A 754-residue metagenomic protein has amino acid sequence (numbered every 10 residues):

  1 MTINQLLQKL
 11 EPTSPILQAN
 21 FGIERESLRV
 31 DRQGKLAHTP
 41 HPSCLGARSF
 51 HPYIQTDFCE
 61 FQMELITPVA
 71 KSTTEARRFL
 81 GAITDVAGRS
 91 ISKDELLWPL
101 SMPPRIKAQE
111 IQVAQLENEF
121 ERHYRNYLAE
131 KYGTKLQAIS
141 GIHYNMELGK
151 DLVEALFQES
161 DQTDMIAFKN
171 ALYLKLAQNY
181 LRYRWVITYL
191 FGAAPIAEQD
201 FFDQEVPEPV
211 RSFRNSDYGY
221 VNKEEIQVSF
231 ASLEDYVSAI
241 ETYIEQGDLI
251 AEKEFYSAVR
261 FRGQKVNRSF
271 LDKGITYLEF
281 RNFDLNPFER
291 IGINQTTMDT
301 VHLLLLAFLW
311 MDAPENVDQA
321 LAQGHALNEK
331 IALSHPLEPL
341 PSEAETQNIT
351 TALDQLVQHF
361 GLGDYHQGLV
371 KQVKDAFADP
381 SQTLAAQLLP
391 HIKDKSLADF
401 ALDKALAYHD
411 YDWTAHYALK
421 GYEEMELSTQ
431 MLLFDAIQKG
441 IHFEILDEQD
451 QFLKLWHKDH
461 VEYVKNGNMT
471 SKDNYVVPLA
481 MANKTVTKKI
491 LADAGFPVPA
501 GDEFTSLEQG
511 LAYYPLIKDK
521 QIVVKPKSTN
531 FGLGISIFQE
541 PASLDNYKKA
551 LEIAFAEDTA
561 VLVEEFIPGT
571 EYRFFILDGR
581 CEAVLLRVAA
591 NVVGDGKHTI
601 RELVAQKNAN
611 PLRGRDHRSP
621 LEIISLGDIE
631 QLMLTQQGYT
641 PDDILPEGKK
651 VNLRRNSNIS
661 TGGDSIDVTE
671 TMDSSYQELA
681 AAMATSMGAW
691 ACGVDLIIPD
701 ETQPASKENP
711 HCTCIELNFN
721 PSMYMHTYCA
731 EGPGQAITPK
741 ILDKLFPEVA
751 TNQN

Functional and structural regions predicted by a protein language model:
M1-A129, L136-A138, K175: Terminal catalytic/cofactor-binding subdomain
M1-A37, H41-I54, Q323, L327-Q438 (+1 more regions): Sequence termini and other peripheral, non-core segments
Q8-L10, R105-I106, L116-E130, T134 (+5 more regions): Loop-rich catalytic cores of soluble enzymes, especially ATP-dependent carboxylate-amine ligases and other
L96-M102, V317-Q323, V561-E565, Y572 (+1 more regions): A short glycine-rich, hydrophobically flanked beta-strand micro-motif that places a catalytic Asp/Glu for divalent metal
G247-V259, V301-L304, F308, I553 (+2 more regions): A long amphipathic alpha-helix within ATP-dependent nucleotide-binding catalytic cores
T414-A480, V486-K489, E508: ATP-binding N-terminal substructure of ATP-dependent carboxylate-amine bond-forming enzymes
Y463-M469, D473-I624, D673-Q677: Active-site nucleotide/adenylate-binding loops and adjacent lid/helix of ATP-dependent enzymes
L634, N658-T671, T685-A689, I698-N754: C-terminal active-site "lid" helix and adjoining low-complexity regulatory extension at the edge of ATP-using catalytic
